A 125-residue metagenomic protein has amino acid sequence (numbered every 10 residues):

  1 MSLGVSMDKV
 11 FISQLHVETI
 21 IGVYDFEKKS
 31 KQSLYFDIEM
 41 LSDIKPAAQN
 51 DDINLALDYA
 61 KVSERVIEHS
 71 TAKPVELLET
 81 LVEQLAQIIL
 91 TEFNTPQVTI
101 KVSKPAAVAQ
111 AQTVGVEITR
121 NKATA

Functional and structural regions predicted by a protein language model:
S2-A125: N-terminal, polar/charged subdomain of small-to-medium soluble alpha/beta proteins
